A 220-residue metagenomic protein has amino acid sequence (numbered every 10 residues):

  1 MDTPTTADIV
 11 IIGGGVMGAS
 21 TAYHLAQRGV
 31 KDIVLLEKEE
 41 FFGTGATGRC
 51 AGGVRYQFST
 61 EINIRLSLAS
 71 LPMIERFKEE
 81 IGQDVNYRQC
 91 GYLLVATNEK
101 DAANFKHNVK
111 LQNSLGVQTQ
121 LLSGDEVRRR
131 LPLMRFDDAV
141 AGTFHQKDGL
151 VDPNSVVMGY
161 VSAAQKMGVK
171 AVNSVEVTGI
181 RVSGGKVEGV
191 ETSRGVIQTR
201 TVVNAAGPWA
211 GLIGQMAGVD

Functional and structural regions predicted by a protein language model:
T3-M17, V34: Beta1/beta-strand and adjacent pyrophosphate-binding region of the FAD-binding site in flavoprotein oxidoreductases
M17, F41, W209: Conserved Rossmann-like nucleotide-cofactor binding loop
A22, A26, A163: Gly/Ala-rich phosphate-binding loop of Rossmann-like dinucleotide-binding domains, activating on the conserved
A26-T47: Glycine-rich FAD pyrophosphate-binding loop
A51-R130: Dinucleotide-binding Rossmann-like beta1-alpha1 core, especially the glycine-rich loop that anchors the ADP
K100, L131-A139, R181-E188: A short, glycine/Asx- and small/polar-enriched loop/turn that sits immediately N-terminal to a beta-strand
T143-T201, A205, W209-L212: Helical element adjacent to the flavin cofactor pocket in flavoenzyme catalytic cores
L212-D220: Glycine-rich beta-alpha-beta "Rossmann" dinucleotide-binding loop(s) and their flanking helix/strand
